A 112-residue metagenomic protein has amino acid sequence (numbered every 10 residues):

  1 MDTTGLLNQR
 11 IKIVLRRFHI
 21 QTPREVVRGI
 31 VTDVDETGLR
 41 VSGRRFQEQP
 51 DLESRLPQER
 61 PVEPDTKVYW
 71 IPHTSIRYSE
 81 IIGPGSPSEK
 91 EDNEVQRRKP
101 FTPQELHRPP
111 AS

Functional and structural regions predicted by a protein language model:
M1-S112: Conserved RNA-binding domains used in RNP assembly and mRNA/RNA metabolism
